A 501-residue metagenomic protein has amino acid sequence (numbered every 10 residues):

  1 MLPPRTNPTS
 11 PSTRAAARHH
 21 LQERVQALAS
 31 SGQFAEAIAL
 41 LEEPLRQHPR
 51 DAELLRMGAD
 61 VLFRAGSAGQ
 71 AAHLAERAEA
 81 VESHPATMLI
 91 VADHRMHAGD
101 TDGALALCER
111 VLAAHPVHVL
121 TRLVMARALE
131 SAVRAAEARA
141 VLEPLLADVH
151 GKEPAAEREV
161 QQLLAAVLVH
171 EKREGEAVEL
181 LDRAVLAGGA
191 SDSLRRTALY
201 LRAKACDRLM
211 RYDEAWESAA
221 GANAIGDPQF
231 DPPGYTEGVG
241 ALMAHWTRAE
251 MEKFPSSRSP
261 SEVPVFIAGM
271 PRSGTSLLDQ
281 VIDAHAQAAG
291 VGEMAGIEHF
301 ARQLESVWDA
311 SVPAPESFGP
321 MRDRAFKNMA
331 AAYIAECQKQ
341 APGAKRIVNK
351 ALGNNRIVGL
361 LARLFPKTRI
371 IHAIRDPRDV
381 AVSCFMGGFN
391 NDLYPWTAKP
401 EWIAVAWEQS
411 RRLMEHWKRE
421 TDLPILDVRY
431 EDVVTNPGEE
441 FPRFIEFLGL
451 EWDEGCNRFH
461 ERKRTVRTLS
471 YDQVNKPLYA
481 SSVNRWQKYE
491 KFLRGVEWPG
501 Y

Functional and structural regions predicted by a protein language model:
L2-P3, A140-V141, G175-A190, A198-S259 (+5 more regions): PAPS-dependent sulfotransferases, especially Golgi type II membrane carbohydrate sulfotransferases
P49, E82-S83, P116, H150 (+4 more regions): Short coil turns that delineate tetratricopeptide repeat
S257-F365, R369, A373-I374: Phosphate-binding active sites in nucleotide-utilizing proteins
